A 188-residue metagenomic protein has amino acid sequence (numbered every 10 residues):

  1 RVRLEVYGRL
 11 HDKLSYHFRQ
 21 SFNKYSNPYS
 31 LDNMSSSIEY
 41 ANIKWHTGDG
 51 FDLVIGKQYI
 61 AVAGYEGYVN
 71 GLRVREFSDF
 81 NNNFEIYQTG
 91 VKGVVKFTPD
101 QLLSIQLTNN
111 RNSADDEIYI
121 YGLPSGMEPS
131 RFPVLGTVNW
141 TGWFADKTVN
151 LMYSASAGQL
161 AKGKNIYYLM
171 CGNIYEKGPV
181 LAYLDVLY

Functional and structural regions predicted by a protein language model:
R1-S113, G142-A145: Outer membrane beta-barrel
N33-I38, N82-I86, P129-L135, K162-I166: Transmembrane beta-barrel outer-membrane domains
R73-F77, I120-G122, S154-S156: Extracytoplasmic loops and strand-loop junctions of Gram-negative outer membrane beta-barrel proteins
A114-S130: Solvent-exposed loop segments that connect transmembrane elements
P133, V138-Y188: Detector for outer-membrane/organellar transmembrane beta-barrel domains, recognizing the amphipathic beta-strand
